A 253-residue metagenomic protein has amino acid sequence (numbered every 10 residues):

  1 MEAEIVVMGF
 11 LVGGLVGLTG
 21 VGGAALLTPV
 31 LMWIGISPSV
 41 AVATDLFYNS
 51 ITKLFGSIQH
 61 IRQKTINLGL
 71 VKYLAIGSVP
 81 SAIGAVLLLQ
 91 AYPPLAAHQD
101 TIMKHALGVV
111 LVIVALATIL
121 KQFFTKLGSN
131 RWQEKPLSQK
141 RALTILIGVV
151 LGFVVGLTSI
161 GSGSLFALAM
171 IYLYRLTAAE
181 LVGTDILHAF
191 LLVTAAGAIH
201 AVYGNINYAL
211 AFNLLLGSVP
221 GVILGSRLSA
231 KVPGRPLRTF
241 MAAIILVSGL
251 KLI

Functional and structural regions predicted by a protein language model:
M1-M8, M32-I34, R62-L151, V202-I253: Juxtamembrane transmembrane-helix boundary motif
F10-V16, V40-D45, R131-S138, A178-I186 (+1 more regions): Short, amphipathic, aromatic/basic-enriched membrane-interface segments that mark the entry/exit of transmembrane
G13-V21, A25, K53-S57, A82-Q90 (+5 more regions): Transmembrane alpha-helical segments of multi-pass membrane transport proteins and ion-pumping complexes
T19-V71: Juxtamembrane transmembrane-helix termini in multi-pass membrane transport proteins
L27-T28, F55-Q63, G152-V155, F166-L168 (+2 more regions): Generic transmembrane alpha-helix signature in multi-pass membrane proteins, especially transporters/channels
L27-V40, L165-E180: Interfacial segments of multi-pass membrane proteins
V42-S50, A75, V79, D185-F190 (+2 more regions): Transmembrane helix-bundle signature of multi-pass membrane transporters/permeases
L137-A178: Transmembrane alpha-helical segments that form core, pore/gating elements of small-molecule transporters/exporters
